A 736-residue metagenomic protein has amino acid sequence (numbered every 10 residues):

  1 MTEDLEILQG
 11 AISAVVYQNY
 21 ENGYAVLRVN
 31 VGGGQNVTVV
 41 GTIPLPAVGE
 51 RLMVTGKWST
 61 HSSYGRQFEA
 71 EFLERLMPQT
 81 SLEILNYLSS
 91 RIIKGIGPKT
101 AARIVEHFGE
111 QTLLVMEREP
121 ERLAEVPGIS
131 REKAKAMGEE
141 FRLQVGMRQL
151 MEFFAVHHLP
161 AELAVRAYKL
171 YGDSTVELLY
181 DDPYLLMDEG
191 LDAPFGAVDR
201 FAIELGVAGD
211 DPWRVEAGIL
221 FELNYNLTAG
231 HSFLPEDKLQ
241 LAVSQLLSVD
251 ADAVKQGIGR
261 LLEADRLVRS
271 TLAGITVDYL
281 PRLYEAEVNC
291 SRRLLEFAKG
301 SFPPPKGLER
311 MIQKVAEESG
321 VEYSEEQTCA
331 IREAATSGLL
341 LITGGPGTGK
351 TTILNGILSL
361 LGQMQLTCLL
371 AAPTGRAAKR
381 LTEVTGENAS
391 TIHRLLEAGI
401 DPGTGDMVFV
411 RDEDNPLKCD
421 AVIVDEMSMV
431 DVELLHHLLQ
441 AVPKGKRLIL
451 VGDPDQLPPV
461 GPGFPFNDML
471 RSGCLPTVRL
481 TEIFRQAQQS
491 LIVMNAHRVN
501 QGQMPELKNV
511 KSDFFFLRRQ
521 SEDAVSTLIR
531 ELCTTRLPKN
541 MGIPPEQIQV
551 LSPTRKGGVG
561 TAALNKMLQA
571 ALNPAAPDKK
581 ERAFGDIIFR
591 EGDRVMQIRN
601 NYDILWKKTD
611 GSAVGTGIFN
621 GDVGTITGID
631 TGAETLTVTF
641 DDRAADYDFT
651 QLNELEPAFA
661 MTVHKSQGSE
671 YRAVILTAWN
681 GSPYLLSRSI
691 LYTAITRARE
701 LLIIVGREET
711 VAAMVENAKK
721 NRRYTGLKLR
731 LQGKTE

Functional and structural regions predicted by a protein language model:
D4-N19, G56, V623-T627: Structural detector for short beta-strands of small beta-barrel domains
Q18-V29, G632-V638: Short aromatic-glycine-enriched beta-strand elements
Y24-G32, T38-V39, A47-T276, R332 (+5 more regions): Accessory alpha-helical DNA-binding modules that contact the DNA backbone or grooves
G49-R51, G592, G621: Loop/turn positions that initiate beta-strands
A155, N224-Y225, R269-C329: Pre-P-loop entry segment of helicase/translocase ATPase cores
T328-I331, T336-V510: ASCE P-loop NTPase helicase motor core
P454-T616, T627: Conserved helicase motor core of P-loop NTPases
Q501, T609, N620-E736: C-terminal accessory regions
